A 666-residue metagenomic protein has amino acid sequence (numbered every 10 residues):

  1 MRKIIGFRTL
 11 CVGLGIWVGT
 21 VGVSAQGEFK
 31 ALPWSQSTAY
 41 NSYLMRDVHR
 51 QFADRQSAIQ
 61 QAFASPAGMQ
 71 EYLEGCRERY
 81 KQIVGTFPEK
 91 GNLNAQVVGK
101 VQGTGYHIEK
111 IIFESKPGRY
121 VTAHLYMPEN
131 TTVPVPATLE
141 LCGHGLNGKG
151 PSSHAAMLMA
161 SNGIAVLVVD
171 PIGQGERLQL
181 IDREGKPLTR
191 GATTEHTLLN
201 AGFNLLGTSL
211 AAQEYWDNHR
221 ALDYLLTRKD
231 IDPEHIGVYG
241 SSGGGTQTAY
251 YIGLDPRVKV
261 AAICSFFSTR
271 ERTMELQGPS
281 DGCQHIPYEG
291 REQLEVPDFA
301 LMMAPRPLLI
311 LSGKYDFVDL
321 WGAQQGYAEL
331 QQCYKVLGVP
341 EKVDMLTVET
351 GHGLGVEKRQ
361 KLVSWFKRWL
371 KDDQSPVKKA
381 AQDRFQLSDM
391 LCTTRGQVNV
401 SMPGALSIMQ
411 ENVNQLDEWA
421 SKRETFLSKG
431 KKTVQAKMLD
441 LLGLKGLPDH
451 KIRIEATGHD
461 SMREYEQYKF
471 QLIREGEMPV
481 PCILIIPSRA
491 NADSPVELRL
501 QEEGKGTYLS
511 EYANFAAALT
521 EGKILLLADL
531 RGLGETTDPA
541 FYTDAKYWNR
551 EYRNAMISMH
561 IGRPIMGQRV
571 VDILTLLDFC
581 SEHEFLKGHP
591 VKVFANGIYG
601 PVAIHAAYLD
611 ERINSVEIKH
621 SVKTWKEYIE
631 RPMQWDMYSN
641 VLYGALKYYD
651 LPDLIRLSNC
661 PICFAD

Functional and structural regions predicted by a protein language model:
M1-C11: Bacterial N-terminal signal peptides that target proteins for export
T9-T20: Bacterial N-terminal signal peptides
S24-Y120, A304, L308-P481, I485-E497 (+5 more regions): Alpha/beta-hydrolase-fold serine-hydrolase catalytic core, especially in secreted/extracellular enzymes
Y126, L141, V169, Y239-S241 (+11 more regions): Generic beta-strand/beta-sheet core signal
T132-T227, S268-P279, H285, N491-H583 (+1 more regions): Cap/lid segment of the alpha/beta-hydrolase catalytic domain
L146-H154, T189-R190, L205-Q213, V238-A249 (+6 more regions): Alpha-helix capping and helix-loop boundary segments enriched in small/acidic/polar residues
R220-E292, L576-Y648, P652-R656: Primarily recognizes the serine-hydrolase "nucleophile elbow" in alpha/beta-hydrolase and SGNH/GDSL folds
Y239-S242, T248-I252, R257, I263-E271 (+4 more regions): Catalytic-domain carbohydrate-binding cleft regions of carbohydrate-active enzymes
